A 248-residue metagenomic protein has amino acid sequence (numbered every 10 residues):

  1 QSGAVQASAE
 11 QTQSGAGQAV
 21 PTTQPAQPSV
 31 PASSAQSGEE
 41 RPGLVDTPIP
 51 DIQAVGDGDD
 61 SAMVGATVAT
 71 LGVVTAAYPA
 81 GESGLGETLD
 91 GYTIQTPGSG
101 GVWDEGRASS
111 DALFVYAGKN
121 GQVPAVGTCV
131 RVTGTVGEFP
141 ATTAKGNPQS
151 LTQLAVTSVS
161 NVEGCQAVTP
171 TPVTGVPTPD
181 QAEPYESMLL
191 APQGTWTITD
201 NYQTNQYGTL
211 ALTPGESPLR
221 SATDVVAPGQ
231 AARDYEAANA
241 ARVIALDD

Functional and structural regions predicted by a protein language model:
Q1-P42: Ser/Thr/Gly/Pro-rich low-complexity, disordered linker/stalk segments of secreted and cell-surface proteins
G38-D248: Extended non-catalytic accessory segments flanking core domains
